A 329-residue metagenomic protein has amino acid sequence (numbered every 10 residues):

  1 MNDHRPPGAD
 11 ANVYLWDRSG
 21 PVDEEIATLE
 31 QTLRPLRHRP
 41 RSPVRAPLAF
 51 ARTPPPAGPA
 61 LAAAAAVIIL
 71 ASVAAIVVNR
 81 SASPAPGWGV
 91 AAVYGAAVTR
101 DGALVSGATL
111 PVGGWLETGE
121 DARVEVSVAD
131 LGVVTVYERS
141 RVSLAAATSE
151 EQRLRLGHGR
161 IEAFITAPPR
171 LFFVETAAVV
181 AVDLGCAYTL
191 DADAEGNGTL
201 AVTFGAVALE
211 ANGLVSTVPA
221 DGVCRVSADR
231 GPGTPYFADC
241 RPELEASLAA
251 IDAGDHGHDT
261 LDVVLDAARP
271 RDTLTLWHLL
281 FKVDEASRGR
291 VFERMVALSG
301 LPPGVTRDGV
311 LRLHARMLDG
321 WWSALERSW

Functional and structural regions predicted by a protein language model:
M1-H38: Short, charge-enriched, intrinsically disordered boundary segments that mark the beginning of a structured element
N2, A49-A51: Short loop/turn segments at strand-loop or loop-helix junctions that form parts of catalytic or ligand-binding pockets
N2-P6, D10, P56-P59, R100-D101 (+1 more regions): Acidic, Pro/Ser/Gly/Ala-rich intrinsically disordered segments
P7-A9, P270, H314-A315: Intrinsically disordered, low-complexity regions enriched in Ser/Pro/Gly/Gln/His and often acidic
T28-R37, V44-A49, P56-G87: Single-pass transmembrane signal-anchor helices and their membrane-water interface zones
R34, H38, A74-W115, G119-E120 (+3 more regions): Flexible, surface-exposed loop/linker segments and immediately adjacent secondary-structure boundaries
G289-W329: C-terminal non-catalytic accessory extensions
